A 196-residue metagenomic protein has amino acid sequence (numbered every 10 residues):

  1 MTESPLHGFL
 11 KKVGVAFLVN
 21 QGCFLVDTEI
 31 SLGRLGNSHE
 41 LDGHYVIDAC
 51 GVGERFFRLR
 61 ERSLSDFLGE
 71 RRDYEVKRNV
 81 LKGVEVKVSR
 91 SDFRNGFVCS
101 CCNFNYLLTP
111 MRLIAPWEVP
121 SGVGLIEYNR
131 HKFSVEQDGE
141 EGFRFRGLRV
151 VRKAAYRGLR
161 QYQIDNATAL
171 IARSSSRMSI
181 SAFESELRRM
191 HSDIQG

Functional and structural regions predicted by a protein language model:
M1-D42, W117-G196: Non-catalytic C-terminal interaction segments of nucleic acid-processing enzymes
I30, G53, K87-R90: Short, flexible loop/turn elements at secondary-structure junctions
G36, R60, D92-R94: A short, acidic/glycine-rich surface segment
D42-G83, F97-S100: Active-site beta-strand-loop-beta-strand hairpin of nuclease catalytic cores that positions key catalytic residues
R90-S91, L108-A115: Short, polar loop motifs at secondary-structure junctions
R94-C101, I114-S121: Short loop/helix-cap segments at secondary-structure boundaries that form the rim of catalytic
